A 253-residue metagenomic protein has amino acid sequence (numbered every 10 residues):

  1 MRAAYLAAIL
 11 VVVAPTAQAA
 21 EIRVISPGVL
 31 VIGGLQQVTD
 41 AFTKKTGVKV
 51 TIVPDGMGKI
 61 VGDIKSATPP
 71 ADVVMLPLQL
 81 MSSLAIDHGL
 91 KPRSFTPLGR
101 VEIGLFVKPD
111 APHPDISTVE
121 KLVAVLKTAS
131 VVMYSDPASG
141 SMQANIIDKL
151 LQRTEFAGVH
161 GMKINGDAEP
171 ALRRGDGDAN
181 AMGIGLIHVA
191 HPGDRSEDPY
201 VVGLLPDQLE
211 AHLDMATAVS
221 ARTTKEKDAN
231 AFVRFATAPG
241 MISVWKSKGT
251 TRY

Functional and structural regions predicted by a protein language model:
M1, A19-A20: Absolute protein N-terminus
A3-V13: Sec-dependent N-terminal signal peptides
V13-A19: Sec/Tat signal peptide C-region and signal peptidase I cleavage site
A20-P70, L78-D87, K91, T96-V101 (+1 more regions): Exported/periplasmic ABC-transporter solute-binding proteins
